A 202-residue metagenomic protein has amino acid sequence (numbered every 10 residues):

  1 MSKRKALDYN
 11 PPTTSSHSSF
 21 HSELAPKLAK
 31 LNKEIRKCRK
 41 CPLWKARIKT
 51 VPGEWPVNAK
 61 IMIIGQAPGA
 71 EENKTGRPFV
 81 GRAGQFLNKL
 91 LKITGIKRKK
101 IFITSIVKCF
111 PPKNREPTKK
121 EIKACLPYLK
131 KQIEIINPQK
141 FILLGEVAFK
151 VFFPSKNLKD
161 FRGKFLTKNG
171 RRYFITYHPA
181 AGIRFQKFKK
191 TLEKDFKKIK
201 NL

Functional and structural regions predicted by a protein language model:
M1-R82, K92-I93, N169: Active-site and ligand/interface coordination hotspots across diverse enzymes and nucleic-acid-associated assemblies
S2-Y9, S16, T94, R98-K99 (+1 more regions): Glycine/proline-rich loop-helix segments at beta-alpha junctions forming the active-site rim of enzyme cores
H21-P26, I64, F102-T104, E134-K140: A broad, low-specificity signal for short, low-complexity segments enriched in glycine/proline and polar/charged
A46-V51, Q85-L87, T118-K123: Short N-terminal helix-initiation segments at or just after the protein's N-terminus
R77-G84, K189, E193: Short amphipathic alpha-helical segment that frequently serves as the phosphate-/nucleotide-binding helix
R82-I101: The first long alpha-helix at the start of the GST-like C-terminal all-alpha domain
